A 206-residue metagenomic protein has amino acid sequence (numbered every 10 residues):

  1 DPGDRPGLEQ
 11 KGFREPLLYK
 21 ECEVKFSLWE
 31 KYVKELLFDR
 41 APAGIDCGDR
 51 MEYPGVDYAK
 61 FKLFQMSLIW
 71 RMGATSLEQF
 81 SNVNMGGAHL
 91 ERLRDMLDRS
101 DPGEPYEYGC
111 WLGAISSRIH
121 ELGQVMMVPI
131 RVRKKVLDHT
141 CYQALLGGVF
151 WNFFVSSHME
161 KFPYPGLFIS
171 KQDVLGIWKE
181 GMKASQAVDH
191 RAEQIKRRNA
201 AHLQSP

Functional and structural regions predicted by a protein language model:
D1-L28: An N-terminal structural lobe/cap that precedes and organizes the functional/catalytic core across diverse proteins
D1-R5, I45-R50, M126-R133: Low-complexity, polar-biased intrinsically disordered regions enriched in Pro/Ser/Thr/Gly
P2-G3, E15, D57-A59, Q65: Hydrophobic scaffolds flanking metal-cofactor catalytic centers in soluble metalloenzymes
P16, K20-C22, F64-M72, L145-G147 (+1 more regions): Structured loops at beta-to-helix junctions and adjacent beta-edge loops in soluble globular domains
K25-L28, A59-M96: Short flanking/linker segments adjacent to small metal-binding domains or redox-active Cys/His motifs
W29-L37: Short cysteine/histidine-rich zinc-coordinating motifs and their immediately flanking basic loops
D39-D57: Short microdomains enriched in Cys/His and/or Lys/Arg
N82-P206: C-terminal, charged low-complexity interaction regions
